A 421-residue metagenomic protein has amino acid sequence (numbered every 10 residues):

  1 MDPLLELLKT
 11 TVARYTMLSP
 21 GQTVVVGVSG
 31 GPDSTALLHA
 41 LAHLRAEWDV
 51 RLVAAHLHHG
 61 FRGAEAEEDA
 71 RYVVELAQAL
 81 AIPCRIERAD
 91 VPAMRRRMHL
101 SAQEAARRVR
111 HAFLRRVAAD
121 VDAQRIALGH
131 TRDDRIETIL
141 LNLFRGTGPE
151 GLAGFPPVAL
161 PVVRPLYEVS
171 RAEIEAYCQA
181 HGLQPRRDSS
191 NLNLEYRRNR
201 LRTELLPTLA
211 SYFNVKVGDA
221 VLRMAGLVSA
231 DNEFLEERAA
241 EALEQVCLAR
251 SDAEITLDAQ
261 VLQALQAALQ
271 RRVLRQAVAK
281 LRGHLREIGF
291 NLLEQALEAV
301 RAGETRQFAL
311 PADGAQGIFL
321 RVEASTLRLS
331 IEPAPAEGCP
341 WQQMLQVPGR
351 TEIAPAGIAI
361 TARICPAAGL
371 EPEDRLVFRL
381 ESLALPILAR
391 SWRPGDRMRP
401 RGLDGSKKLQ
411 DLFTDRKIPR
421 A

Functional and structural regions predicted by a protein language model:
M1-V28, P32-P207, E237: Core alpha/beta nucleotide-donor-binding catalytic domains of modification enzymes
L4-P32, V53, L57, A89-V91 (+6 more regions): AMP-forming adenylation/ATP pyrophosphatase catalytic core
L114, F213-K216, R420-A421: Short amphipathic alpha-helical segments with coiled-coil-like heptad repeat character
D188-L192, V215-G218, R286-E287: Short, surface-exposed loop/turn segments at secondary-structure junctions
N191-Y196, D219-G226: Internal, active-site/partner-interface "lid" segment
T208-A220: Inter-helical turn/loop segments and adjacent helix faces that build the functional surface of alpha-helical bundle
